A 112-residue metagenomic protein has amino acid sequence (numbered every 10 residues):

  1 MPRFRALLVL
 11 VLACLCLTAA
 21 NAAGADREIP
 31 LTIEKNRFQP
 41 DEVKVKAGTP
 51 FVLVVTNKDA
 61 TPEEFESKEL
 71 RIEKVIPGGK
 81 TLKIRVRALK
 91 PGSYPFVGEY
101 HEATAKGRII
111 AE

Functional and structural regions predicted by a protein language model:
M1-V9: Bacterial N-terminal signal peptides that target proteins for export
L8-T18: Bacterial N-terminal signal peptides
T18-G24: Sec/Tat signal peptide C-region and signal peptidase I cleavage site
A25-G48: N-terminal edge beta-strand
A25-P30, I76-E112: Extracellular/periplasmic metallocenter environments
D41-V43, R71-V75, R85: Beta-strand-rich interaction surfaces with strong enrichment in secreted/lumenal proteins
F51, T61-E63, A105-G107: Short beta-strand/loop motifs in extracellular/secreted proteins, especially within beta-sandwich accessory domains
V55-N57: Asparagine-centered strand-capping/turn motif at beta-strand->loop junctions
